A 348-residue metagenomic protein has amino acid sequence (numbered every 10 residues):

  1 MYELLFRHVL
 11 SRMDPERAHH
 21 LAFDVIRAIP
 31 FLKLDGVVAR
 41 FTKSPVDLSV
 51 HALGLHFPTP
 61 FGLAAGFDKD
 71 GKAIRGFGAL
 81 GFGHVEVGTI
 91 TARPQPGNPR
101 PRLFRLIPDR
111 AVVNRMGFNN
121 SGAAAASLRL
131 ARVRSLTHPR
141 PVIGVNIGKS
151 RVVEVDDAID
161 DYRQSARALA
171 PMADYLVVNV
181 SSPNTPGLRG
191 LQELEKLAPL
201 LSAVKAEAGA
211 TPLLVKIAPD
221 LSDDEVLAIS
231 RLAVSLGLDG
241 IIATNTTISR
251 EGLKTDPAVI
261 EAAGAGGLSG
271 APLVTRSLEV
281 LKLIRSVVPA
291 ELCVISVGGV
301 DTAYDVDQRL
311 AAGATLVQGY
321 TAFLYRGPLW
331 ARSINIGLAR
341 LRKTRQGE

Functional and structural regions predicted by a protein language model:
M1-V50, N114-N119, A123: An N-cap/entry alpha-helix motif that binds or orients negatively charged groups
R27, L34-S44, V180-K196, L232-A290: Glycine/Thr-rich beta-alpha phosphate-binding loop at enzyme active sites
G54-G62, H138-V145, E207-L221, S286-S296: Short beta-strand/loop segments at the ligand-binding rim of alpha/beta enzyme cores
D70-F77, L221-S235, A290, V300-V317: Catalytic cores of alpha/beta
G81-Q95, G240-R250, G299-V300, V306-S333: Glycine-rich phosphate-binding active-site loops on the catalytic face of alpha/beta enzymes
G88-P139: A gly/proline- and charged-residue-enriched helix-loop-helix capping module
P94-R110, E251-G266, A322-E348: C-terminal helical cap(s) of enzyme catalytic domains, especially alpha/beta-barrels
S150-Y162, G190, V215-S235: Active-site glycine- and acidic-residue-rich loops that bind and position anionic ligands or nucleotide-like cofactors
